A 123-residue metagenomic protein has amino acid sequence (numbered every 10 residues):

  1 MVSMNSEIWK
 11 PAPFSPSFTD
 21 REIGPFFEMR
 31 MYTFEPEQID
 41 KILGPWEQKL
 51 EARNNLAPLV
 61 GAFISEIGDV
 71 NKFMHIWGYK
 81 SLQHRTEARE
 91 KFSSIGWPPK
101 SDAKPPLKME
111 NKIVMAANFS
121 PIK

Functional and structural regions predicted by a protein language model:
M1-M31: Surface-exposed beta-loop interaction hotspot
M1-W9, P45-V60, D69, G78-A117: An amphipathic, aromatic/His-enriched active-site/gating alpha helix that lines ligand/cofactor pockets
P16-I23, M115-K123: Short, low-order "capping/linker" segments at domain edges
S17, E35-E37, Q83: A short, structured loop/turn motif at beta-sheet edges
T33, I76-G78: Short hydrophobic/aromatic beta-strand micro-patches that form the beta-sheet surface supporting nucleotide- or nucleic
T33-L43: Short, surface-exposed ligand-recognition loops at beta-strand->loop->(often short) alpha-helix junctions that present
E66: Conserved beta-strand-loop-alpha-helix junction that forms the acyl-donor binding cleft
